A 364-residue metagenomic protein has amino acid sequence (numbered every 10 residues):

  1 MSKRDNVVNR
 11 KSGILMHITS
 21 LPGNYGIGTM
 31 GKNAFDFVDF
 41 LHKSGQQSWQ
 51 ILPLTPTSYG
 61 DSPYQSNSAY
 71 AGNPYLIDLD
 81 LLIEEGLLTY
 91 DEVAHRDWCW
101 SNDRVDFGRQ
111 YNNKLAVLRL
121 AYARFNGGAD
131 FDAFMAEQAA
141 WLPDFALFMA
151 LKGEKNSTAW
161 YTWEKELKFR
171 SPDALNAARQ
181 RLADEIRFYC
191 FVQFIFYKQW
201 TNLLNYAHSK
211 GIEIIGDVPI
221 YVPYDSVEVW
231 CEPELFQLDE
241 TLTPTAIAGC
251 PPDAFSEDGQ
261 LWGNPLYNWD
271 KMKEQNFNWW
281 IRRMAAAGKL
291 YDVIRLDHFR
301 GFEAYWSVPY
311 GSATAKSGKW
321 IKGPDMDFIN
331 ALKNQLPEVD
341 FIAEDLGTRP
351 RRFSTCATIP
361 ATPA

Functional and structural regions predicted by a protein language model:
M1, K32-D39, A133, K198-Y206 (+1 more regions): Short alpha-helical segments and helix-capping/turn motifs at coil-helix boundaries
S2-R10, H17, G60-Y197, V222-A364: Alpha-amylase-like alpha-glycosidases and glucanotransferases acting on alpha-linked glucans and related
K3-R10, L15-K43, C190-Q193: Asp/Glu-centered strand-loop micro-motifs enriched in Gly/Pro and often flanked by an aromatic residue
V7, K32-T57, A286-Y291: Catalytic domains of carbohydrate-active enzymes, especially glycoside hydrolases
L41, I51, F148, A207 (+3 more regions): Conserved, mostly hydrophobic/aromatic
H42, W200-H208, K333, A357-T358: Surface-exposed amphipathic alpha-helices with a cationic face
Q46-Q47, I212, T362: Short glycine/serine/threonine/alanine-rich loop segments
Y189-V222: Conserved, well-ordered alpha-helix/loop/beta-strand core segments that scaffold catalytic motifs
